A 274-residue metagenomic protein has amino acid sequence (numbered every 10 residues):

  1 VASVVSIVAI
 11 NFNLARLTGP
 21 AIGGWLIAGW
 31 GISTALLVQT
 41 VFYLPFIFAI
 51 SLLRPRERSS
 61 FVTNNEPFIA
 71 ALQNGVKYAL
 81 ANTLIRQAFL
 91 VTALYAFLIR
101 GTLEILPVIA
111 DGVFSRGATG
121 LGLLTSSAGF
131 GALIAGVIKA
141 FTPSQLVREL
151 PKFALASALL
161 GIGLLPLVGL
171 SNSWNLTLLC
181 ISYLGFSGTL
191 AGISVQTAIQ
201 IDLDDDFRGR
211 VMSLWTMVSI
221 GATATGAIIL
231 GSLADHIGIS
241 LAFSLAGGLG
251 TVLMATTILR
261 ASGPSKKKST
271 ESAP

Functional and structural regions predicted by a protein language model:
V1, R56, D204-R208: Helix-capping/helix-break motifs at membrane-protein junctions, especially on the cytosolic side just before or after
V1-A2, T63: Short linear X-Pro dipeptides
S3-S59, G120, L124-F130, I134 (+2 more regions): Hydrophobic alpha-helical transmembrane segments
I7-A15, V91, L214-S219: Hydrophobic alpha-helical segments of secondary membrane carriers
N13, L84-F89, F153-A154, T177: Hydrophobic alpha-helix/TM-entry signal in multi-pass membrane transporters
R16, P20, T92-L103, T223: Conserved extracellular-gate-facing transmembrane-helix segments in secondary transporters
I50, P55-L90: Juxtamembrane intracellular "pre-TM" segments in multi-pass secondary transporters
Q73, L80, L94, L106-P274: C-terminal transmembrane bundle of multi-pass solute transporters/carriers
